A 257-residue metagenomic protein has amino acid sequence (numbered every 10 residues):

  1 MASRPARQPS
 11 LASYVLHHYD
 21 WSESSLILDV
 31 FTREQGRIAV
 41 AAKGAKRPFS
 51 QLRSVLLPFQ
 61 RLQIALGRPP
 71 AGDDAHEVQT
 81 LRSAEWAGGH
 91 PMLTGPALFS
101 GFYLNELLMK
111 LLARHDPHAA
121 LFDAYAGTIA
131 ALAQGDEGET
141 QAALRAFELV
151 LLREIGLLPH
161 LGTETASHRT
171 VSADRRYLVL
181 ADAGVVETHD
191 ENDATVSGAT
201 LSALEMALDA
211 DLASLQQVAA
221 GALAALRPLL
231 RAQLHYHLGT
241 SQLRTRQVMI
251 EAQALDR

Functional and structural regions predicted by a protein language model:
M1-I27, F31-R257: Non-catalytic alpha-helical scaffolds and adjoining flexible linkers that form interface surfaces for assembly
